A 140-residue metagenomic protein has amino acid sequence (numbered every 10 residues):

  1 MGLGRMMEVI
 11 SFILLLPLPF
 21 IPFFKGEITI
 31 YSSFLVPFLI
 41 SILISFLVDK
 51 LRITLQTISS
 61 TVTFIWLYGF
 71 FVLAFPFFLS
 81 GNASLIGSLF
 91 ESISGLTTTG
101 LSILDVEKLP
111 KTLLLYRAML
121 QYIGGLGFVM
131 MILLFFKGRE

Functional and structural regions predicted by a protein language model:
M1-E140: Membrane-proximal intracellular helices of multi-pass ion channels
